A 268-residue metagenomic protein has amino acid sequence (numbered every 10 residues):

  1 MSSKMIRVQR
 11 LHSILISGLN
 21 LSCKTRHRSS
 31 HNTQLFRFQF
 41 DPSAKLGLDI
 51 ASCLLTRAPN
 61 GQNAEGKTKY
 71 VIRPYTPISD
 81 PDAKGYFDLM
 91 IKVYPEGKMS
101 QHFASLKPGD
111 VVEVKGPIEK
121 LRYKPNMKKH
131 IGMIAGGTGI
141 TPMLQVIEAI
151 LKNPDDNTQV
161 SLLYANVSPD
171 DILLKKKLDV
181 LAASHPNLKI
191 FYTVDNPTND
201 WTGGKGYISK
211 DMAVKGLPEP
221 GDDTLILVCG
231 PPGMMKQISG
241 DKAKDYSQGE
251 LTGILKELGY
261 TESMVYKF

Functional and structural regions predicted by a protein language model:
R7-D110, N166-S168, D195-N196: Ferredoxin-reductase
A51, G139, P231: Short, conserved phosphate/pyrophosphate- and ester-handling motifs at nucleotide-, phospho-/glycolipid
G116-K128: A short, basic/flexible loop-to-alpha-helix module at the beginning of a structural domain
H130-G132, S161, L225: Structural motif
T138-M143, M234: Hydrophobic/small residue at the entry helix of a nucleotide-binding pocket
P142-P154: Histidine-anchored nucleotide/phosphate-binding helix
L163-F268: Reductase modules of NAD(P)H-dependent flavoproteins
